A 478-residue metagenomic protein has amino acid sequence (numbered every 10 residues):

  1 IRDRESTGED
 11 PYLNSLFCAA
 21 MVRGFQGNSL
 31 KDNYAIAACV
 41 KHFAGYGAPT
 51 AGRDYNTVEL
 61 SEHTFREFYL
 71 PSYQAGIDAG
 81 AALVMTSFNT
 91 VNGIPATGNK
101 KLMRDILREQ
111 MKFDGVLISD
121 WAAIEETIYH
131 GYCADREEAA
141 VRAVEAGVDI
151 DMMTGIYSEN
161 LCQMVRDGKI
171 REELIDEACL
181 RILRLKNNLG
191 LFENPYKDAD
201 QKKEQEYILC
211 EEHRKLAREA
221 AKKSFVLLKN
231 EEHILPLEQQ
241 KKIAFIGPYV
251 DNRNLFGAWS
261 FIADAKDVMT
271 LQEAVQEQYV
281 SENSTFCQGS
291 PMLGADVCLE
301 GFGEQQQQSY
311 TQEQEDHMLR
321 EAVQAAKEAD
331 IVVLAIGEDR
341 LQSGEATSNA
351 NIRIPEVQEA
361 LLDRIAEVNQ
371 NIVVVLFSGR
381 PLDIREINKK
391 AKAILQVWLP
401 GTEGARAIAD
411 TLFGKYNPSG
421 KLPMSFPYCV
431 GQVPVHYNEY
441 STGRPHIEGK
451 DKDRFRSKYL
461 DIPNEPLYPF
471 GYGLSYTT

Functional and structural regions predicted by a protein language model:
I1-T478: Glycoside hydrolase catalytic-domain context in secreted enzymes
